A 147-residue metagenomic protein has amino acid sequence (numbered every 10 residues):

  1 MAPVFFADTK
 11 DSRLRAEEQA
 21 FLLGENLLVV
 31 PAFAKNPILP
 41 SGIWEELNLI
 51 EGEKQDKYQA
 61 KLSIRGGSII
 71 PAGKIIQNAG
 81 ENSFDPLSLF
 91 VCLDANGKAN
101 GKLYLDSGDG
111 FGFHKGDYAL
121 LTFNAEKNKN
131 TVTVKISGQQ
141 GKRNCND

Functional and structural regions predicted by a protein language model:
M1-C145: Catalytic core of carbohydrate-active enzymes
